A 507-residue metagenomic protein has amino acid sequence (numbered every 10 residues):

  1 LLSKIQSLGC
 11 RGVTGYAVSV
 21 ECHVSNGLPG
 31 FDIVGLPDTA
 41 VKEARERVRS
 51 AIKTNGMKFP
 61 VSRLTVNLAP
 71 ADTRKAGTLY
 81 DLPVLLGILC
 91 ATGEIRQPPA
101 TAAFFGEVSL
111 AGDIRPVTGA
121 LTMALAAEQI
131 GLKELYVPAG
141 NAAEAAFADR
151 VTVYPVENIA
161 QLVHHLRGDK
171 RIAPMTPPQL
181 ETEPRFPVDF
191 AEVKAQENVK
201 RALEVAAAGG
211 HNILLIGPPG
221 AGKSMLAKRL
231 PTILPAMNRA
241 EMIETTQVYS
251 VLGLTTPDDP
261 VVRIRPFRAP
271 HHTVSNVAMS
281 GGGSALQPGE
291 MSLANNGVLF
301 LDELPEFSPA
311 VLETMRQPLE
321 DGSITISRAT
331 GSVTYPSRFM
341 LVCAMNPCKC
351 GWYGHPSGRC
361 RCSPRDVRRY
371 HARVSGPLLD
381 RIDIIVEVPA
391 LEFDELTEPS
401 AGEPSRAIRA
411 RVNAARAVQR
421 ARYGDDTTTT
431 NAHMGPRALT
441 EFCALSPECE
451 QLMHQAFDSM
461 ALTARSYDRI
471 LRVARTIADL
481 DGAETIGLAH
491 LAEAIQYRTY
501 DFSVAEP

Functional and structural regions predicted by a protein language model:
L1-L214, P218-S224, S327, S466-Y467 (+2 more regions): Peripheral, non-AAA+ core regions of ATP-driven protein-machinery
V18-V24, M279, D383-V386: Short beta-strand elements
V34, A40-R45, P60, N67-G77 (+2 more regions): Basic, amphipathic alpha-helical bundle interface domains used for macromolecular binding and assembly
R47, A51, V84-G87, T122-A126 (+9 more regions): Alpha-helical scaffold elements adjacent to nucleotide-binding pockets in ATP/GTP-utilizing enzyme cores
T92-G93, G168, G253, N296 (+2 more regions): Short glycine-centered helix-capping/turn motifs at secondary-structure transition points
R96-Q97, H164-T176, N238-R239, V251-P257 (+2 more regions): Proline-centered turn/helix-capping motifs that create local helix->coil transitions or kinks
E107, R201-A372: Conserved ASCE/P-loop NTPase catalytic core
L135, L299, D383-V386: Short, well-ordered beta-strand core segments
